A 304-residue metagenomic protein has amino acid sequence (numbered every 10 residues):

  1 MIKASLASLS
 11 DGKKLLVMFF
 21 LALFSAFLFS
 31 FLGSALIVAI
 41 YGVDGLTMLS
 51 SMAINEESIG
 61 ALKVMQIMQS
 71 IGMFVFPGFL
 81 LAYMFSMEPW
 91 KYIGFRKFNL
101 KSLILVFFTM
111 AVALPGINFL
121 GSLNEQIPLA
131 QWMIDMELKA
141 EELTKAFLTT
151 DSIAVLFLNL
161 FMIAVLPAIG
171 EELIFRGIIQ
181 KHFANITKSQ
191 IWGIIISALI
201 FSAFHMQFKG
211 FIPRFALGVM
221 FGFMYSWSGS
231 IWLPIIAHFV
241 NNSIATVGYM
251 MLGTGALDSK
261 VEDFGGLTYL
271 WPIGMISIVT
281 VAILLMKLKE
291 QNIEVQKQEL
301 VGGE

Functional and structural regions predicted by a protein language model:
I2-S25, I93-V112, S228: Alpha-helical transmembrane segments and their helix-start/interface "positive-inside/aromatic belt" motifs in integral
L6, F239-E304: C-terminal membrane module of polytopic membrane proteins
L23-L32, V75-L80, M110-A113, L270-K289: Hydrophobic core of alpha-helical transmembrane segments in multi-pass integral membrane proteins
L32-F85, I104-F108, W132-M133: Alpha-helical transmembrane segments in multi-pass membrane proteins
L46-I54, W90-L166, Q296-E304: Juxtamembrane helix-loop-helix connectors linking adjacent transmembrane helices in multi-pass membrane enzymes
S58-M73, E142-L166, G266-I278: Hydrophobic alpha-helical transmembrane segments
G170-I196, F223-S230: Membrane-interface helix/loop boundary segments of multi-pass membrane proteins
S202-F264: Functionally important transmembrane alpha-helices
